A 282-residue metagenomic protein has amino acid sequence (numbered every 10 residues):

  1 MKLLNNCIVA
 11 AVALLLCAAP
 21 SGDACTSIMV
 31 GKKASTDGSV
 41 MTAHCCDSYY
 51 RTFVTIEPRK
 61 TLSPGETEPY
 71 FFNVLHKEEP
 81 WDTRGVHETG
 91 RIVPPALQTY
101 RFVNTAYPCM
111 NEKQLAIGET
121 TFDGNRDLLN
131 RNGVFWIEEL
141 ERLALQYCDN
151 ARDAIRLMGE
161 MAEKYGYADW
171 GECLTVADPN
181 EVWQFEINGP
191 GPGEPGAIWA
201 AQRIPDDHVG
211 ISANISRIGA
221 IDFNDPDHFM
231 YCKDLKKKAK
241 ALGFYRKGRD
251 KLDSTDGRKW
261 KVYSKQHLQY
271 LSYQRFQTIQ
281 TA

Functional and structural regions predicted by a protein language model:
M1-V9: Bacterial N-terminal signal peptides that target proteins for export
V9-A18: Bacterial N-terminal signal peptides
P20-A24: Sec/Tat signal peptide C-region and signal peptidase I cleavage site
C25-I137, L157-A282: A contiguous strand-loop segment
E141-Y147: Short, well-ordered beta-strand elements within core beta-sheets of diverse protein domains
